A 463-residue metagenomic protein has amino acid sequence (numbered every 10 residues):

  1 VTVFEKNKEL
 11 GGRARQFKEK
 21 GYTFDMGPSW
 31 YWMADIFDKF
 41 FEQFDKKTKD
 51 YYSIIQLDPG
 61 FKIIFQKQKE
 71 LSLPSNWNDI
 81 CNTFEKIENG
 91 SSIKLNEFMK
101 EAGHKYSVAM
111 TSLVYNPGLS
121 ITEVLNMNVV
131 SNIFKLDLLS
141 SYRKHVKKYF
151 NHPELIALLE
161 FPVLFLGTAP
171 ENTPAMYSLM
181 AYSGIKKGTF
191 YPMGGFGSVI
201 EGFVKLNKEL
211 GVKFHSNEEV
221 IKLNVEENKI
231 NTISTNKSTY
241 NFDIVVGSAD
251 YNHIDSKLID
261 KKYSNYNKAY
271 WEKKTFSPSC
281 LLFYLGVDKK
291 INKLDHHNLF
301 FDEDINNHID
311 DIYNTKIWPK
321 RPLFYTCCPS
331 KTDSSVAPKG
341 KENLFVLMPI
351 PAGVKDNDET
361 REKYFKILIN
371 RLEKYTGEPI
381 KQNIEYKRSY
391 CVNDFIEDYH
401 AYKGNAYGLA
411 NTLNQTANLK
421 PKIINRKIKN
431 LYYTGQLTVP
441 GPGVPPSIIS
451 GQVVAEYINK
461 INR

Functional and structural regions predicted by a protein language model:
V1-S107: N-terminal glycine-rich phosphate/pyrophosphate-binding loop and immediately adjacent elements
P28, Q436-I458: A conserved FAD-binding loop/helix module that cradles the flavin
Q66-N172: Rossmann-like flavin
I133-K144, I185-K205, N357-Y364: Short beta-strand to alpha-helix junction loop
H152-L166, P319-Y325, E378-P440: A glycine-rich dinucleotide-binding beta-alpha-beta segment and adjacent secondary-structure elements that constitute
L179-I230: Helical element adjacent to the flavin cofactor pocket in flavoenzyme catalytic cores
E219-A337: Mid-domain catalytic core of redox enzymes that form a hydrophobic substrate pocket/lid adjacent to a catalytic redox
D288-N393: C-terminal segments that line or cap access tunnels to active or ligand-binding sites in enzymes and enzyme-associated
